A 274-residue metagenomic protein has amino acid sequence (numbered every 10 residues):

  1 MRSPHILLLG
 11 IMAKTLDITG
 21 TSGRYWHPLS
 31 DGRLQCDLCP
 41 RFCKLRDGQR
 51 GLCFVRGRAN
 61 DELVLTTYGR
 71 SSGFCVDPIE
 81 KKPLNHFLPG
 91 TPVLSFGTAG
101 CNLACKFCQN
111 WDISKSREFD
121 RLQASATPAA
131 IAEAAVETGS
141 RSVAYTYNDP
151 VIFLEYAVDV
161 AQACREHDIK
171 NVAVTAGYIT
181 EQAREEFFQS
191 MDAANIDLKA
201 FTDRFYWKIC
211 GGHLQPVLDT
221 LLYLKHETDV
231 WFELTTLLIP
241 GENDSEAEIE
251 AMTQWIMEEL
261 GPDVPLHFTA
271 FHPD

Functional and structural regions predicted by a protein language model:
M1-I11, L234: N-terminal amphipathic/basic-hydrophobic helices that include classical n-h-c signal peptides and signal-anchor
L7-D47, G241-D274: Auxiliary Fe-S-binding modules of radical SAM enzymes
M12-T98, W111-K115: N-terminal [4Fe-4S]-dependent radical SAM core
G100-L103: Active-site beta-to-alpha loop of glycosyltransferases that engages the nucleotide-sugar donor
C105-Q109: The canonical Cys-X-X-Cys-His
I113-A124: A short alpha->loop->secondary-structure connector
S125-D274: Conserved AdoMet/S-adenosylmethionine-binding subsite of the radical SAM
